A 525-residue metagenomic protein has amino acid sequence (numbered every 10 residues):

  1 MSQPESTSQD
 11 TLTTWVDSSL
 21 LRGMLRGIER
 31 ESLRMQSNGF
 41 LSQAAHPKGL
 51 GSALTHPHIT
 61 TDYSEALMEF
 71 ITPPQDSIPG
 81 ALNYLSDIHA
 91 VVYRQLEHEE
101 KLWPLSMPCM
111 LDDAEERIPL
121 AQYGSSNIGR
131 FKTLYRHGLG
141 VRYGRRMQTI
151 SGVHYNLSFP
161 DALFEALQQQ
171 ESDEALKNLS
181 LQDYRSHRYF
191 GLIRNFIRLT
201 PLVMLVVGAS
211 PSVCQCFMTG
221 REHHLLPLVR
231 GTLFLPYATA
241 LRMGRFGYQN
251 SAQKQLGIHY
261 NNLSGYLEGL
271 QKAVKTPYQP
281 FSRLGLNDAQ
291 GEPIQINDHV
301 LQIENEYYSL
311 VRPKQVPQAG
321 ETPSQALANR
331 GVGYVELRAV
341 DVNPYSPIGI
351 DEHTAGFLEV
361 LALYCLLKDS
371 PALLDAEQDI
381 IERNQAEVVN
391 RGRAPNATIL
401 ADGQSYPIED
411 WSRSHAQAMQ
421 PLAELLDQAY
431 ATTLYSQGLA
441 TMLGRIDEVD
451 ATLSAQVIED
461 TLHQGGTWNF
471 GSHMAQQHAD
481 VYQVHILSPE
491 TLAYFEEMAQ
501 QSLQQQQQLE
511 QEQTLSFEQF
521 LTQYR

Functional and structural regions predicted by a protein language model:
S2-G140, M147-V153, Y184, R188-R194 (+1 more regions): Terminal catalytic/cofactor-binding subdomain
T13-T14, G129-V141, T149, S158-A326 (+2 more regions): Loop-rich catalytic cores of soluble enzymes, especially ATP-dependent carboxylate-amine ligases and other
G27, N83, D87, R130 (+10 more regions): Generic recognition of stable, solvent-exposed alpha-helical segments in well-folded globular domains
E31, M147-P160, Y334-D341: Histidine-centered divalent-metal-coordination microenvironment in nucleic-acid enzymes
Q43-A45, L82, E115-E116, L167-Q168 (+2 more regions): Short conserved micro-motifs at the rims of enzyme active sites and ligand-binding pockets
P108-M110, C214-F217, Q378-V388, Y435-G444: A glycine-rich phosphate-binding loop feature that marks nucleotide/adenosyl-phosphate handling sites
A328-N329, V335-A423, D427: Substrate-recognition/cap regions that form aromatic- and gly/pro-loop-enriched pockets for small-molecule ligands
T432-R525: Extended, compositionally biased alpha-helical segments that mediate assembly or anchoring
